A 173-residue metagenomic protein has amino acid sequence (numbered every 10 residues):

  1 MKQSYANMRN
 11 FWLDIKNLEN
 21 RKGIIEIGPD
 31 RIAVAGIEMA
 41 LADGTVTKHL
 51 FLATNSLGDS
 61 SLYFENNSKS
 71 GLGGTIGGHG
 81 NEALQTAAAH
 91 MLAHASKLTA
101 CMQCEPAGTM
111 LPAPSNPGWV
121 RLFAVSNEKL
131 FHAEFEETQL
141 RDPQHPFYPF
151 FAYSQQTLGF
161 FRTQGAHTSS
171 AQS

Functional and structural regions predicted by a protein language model:
M1-M39, P114-S173: Short, well-ordered, aromatic-rich surface patches in folded extracellular/luminal domains
R31-I37, D43-S68: A glycine-rich, hydrophobic loop/mini-helix early in the fold
H49-A53, G71-G80, L130-Q144: Short amphipathic beta-strand/extended segments with alternating polar/hydrophobic composition
G58-H79, Q155-S169: A short, surface-exposed interaction/processing loop segment used at functional sites
N67-C101: Long, charged/polar, surface-exposed segments that mediate recognition or autoinhibition
A95-L98, T109, L122-A124: Surface-exposed, interaction-prone regions used to assemble/regulate multi-protein complexes
S96, A100-Q103, K129, E134: Charged/polar positions within long, soluble alpha-helices
M102-P112: Surface-exposed patches in mature extracellular/periplasmic domains of secreted proteins
